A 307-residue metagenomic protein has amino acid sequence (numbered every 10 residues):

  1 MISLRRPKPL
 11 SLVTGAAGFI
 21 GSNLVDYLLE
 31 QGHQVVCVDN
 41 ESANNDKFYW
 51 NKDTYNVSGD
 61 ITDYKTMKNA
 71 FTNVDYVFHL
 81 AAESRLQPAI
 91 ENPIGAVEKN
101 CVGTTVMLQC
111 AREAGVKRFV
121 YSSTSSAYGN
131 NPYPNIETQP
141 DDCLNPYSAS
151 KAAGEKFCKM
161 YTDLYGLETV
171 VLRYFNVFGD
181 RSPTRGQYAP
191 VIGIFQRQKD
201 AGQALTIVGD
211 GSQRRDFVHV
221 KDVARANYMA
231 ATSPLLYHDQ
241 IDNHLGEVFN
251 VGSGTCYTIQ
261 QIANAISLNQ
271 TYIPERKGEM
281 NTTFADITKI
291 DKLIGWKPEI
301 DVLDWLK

Functional and structural regions predicted by a protein language model:
M1-V177, K221, A231, W296: N-terminal Rossmann-like NAD(P)+-binding domain of SDR-like oxidoreductases, especially those catalyzing
T14, E98-C101, Y147, R185 (+5 more regions): Short, solvent-exposed loop/helix junctions and linker helices that flank or host conserved functional motifs
A17-I20, I61, T105, N131 (+5 more regions): Gly/Ser/Thr-rich beta-alpha loop segments that engage phosphate groups in nucleotides
W50, G59, T184-Y188, H244 (+2 more regions): Residue-level signature of the cytosolic catalytic core of signaling kinases
R85, T124-A127, N131, Q187 (+4 more regions): Activation loop
Y133, K156-R215, V220-T232, N264-S267: NAD(P)-dependent short-chain dehydrogenase/reductase
D200-K307: C-terminal substrate-binding subdomain of Rossmann-fold SDR/epimerase-dehydratase oxidoreductases
